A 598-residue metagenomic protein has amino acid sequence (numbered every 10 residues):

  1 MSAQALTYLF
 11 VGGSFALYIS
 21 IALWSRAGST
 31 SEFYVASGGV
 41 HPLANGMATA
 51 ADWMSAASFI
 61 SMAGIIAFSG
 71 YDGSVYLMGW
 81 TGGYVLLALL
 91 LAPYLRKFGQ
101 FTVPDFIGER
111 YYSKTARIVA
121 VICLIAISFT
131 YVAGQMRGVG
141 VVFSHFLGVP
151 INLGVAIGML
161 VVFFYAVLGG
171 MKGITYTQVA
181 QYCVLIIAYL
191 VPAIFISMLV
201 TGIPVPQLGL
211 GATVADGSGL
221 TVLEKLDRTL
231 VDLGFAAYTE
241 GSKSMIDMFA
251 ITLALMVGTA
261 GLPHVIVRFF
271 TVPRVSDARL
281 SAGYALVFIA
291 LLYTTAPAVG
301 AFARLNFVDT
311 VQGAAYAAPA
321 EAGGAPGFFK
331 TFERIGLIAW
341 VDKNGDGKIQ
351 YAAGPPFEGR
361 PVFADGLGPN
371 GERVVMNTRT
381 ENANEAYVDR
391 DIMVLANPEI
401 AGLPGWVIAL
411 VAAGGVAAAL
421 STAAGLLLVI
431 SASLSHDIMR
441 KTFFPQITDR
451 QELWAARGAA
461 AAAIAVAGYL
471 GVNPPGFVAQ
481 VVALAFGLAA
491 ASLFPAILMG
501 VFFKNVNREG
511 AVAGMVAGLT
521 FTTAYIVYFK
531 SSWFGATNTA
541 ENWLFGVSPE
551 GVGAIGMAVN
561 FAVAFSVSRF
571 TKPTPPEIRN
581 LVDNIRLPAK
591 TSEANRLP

Functional and structural regions predicted by a protein language model:
M1-P598: Membrane-embedded helix-loop-helix hairpins and adjacent transmembrane boundary segments in multi-pass transporters
